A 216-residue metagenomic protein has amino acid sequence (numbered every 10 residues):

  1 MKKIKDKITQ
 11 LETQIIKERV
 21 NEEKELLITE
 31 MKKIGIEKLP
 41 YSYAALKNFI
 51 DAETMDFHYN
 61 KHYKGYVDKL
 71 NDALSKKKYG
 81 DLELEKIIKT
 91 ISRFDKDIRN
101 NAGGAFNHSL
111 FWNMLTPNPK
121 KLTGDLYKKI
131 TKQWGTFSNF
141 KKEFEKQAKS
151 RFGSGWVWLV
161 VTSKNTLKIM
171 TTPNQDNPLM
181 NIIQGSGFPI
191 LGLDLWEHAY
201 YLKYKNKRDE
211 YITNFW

Functional and structural regions predicted by a protein language model:
K3-W216: Feature for soluble, non-membrane regions of globular proteins
